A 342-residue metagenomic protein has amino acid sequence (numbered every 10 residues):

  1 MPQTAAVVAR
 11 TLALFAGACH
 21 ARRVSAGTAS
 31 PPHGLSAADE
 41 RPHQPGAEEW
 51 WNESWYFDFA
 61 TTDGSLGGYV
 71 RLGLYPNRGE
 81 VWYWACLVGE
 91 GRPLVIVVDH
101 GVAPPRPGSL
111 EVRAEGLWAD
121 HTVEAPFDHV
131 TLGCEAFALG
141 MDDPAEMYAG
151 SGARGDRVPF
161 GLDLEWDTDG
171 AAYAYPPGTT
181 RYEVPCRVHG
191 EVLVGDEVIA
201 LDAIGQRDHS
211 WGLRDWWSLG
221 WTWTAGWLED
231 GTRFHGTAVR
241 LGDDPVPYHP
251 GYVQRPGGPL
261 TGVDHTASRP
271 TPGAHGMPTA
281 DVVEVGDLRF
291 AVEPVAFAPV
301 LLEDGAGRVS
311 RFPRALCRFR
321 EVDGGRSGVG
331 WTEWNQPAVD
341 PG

Functional and structural regions predicted by a protein language model:
M1-P2, V8, L12: Short terminal hydrophobic/aromatic SLiMs and anchors at protein ends
Q3-T4, H20: Generic short amphipathic/hydrophobic targeting helices enriched at N-termini, encompassing Sec-type signal peptides
F15-G342: Structured soluble/peripheral alpha/beta segments that form catalytic or ligand/cofactor-binding pockets
